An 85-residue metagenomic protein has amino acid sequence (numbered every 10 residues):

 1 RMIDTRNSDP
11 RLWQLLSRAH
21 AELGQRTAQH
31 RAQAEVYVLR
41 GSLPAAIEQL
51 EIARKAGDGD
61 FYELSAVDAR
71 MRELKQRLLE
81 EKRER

Functional and structural regions predicted by a protein language model:
R1, Q29-Q33, Y37, Q49: Alpha-helical solenoid repeat scaffolds, predominantly canonical TPR units
I3-D4, A21, V36-L39, K55: Conserved structural position within tetratricopeptide repeats
N7-S8, G24, G41, D58: Short coil turns that delineate tetratricopeptide repeat
L16, Q33, I52-A53, M71: Structural register within alpha-helical repeat arrays
A21-A32, R72-R85: Alpha-helical linker/edge segments of TPR/alpha-solenoid repeat scaffolds and analogous pre-/post-domain helices
A53-R70: Short, charge-rich amphipathic alpha-helical segments embedded in non-transmembrane helical bundles/solenoids
